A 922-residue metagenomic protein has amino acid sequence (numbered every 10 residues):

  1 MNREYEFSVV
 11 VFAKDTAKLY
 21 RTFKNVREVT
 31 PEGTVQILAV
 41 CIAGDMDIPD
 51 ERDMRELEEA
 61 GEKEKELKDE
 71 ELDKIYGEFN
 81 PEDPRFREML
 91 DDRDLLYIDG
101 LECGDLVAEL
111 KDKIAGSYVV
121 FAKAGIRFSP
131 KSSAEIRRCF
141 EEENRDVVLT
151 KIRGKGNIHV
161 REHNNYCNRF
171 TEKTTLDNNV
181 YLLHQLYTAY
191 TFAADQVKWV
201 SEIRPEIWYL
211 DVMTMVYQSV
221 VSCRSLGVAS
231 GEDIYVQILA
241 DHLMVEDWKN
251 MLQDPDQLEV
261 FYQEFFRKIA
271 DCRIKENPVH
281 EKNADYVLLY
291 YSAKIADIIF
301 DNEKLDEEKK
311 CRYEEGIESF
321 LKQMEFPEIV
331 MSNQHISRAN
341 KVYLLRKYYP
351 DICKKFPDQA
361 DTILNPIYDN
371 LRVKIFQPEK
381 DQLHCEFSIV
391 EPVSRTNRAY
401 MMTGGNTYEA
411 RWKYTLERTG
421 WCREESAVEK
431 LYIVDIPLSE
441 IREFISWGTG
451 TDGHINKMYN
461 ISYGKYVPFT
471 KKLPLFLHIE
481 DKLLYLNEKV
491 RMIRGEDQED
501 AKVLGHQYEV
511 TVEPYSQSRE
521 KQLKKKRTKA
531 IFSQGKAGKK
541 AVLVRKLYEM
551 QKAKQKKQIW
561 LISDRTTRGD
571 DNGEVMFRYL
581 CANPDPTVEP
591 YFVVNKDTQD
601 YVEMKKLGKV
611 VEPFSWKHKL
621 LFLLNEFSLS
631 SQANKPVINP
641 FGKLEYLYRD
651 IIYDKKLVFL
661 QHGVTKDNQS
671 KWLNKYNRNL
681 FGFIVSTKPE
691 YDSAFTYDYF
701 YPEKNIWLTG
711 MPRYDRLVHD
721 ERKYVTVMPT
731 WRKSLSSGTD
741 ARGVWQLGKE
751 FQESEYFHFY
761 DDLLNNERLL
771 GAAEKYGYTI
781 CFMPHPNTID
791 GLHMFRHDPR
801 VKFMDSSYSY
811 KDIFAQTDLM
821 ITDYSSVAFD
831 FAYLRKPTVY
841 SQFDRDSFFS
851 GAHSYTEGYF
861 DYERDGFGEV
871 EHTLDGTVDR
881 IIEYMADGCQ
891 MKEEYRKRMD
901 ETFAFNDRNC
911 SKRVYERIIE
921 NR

Functional and structural regions predicted by a protein language model:
M1-N25: N-proximal low-complexity "stem/linker" segments adjacent to membrane-targeting elements
K24-T34: Short, acidic, metal-binding catalytic loop of nucleotide-sugar glycosyltransferases
G116-R127: Short beta-strand-to-loop acidic/aromatic patch adjacent to the donor-nucleotide binding site
R127-N164: Conserved donor NDP-sugar-binding/catalytic core segment of glycosyltransferases
Q196, E206-A240: A short, conserved alpha-helix in the catalytic core of glycosyltransferases
P278, D570-F577, P712-M794, E871: Conserved catalytic-core segment of nucleotide-activated headgroup transferases in glycan assembly
C385, G448, E549-Q551, K557-L717: Active-site and donor-binding regions of nucleotide-sugar-utilizing enzymes
P702, H793-P799, Y824-T902: Catalytic binding pocket for nucleotide-activated donors in carbohydrate/polymer assembly enzymes
